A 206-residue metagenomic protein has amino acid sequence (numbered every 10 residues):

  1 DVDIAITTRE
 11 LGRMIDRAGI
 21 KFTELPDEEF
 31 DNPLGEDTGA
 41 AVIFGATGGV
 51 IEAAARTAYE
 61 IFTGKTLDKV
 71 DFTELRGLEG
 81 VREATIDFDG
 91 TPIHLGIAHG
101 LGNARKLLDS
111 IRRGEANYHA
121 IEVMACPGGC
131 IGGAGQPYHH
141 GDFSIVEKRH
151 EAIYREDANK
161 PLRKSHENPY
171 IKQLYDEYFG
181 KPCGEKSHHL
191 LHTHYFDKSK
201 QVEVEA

Functional and structural regions predicted by a protein language model:
D1-A206: Iron-sulfur-associated redox domains of electron-transfer enzymes in respiratory and anaerobic energy metabolism
